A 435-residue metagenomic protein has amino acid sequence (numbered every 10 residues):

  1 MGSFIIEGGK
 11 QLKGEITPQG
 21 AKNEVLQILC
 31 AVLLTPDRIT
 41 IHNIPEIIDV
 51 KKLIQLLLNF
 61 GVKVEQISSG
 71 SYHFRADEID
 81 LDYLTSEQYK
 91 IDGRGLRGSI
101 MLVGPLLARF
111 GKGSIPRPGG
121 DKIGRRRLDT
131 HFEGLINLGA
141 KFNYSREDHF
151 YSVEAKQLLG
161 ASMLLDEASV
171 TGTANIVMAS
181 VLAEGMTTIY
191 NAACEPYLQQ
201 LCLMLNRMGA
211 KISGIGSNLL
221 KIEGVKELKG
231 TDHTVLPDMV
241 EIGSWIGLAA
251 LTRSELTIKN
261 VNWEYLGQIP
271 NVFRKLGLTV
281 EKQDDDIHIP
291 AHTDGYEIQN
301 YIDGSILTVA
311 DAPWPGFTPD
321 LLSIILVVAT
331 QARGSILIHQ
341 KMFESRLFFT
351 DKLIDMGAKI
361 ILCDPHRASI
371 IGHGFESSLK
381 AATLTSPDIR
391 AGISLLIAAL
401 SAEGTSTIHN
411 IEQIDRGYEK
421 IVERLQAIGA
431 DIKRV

Functional and structural regions predicted by a protein language model:
M1-V435: Short, structured segments at the rim of ligand-binding sites
